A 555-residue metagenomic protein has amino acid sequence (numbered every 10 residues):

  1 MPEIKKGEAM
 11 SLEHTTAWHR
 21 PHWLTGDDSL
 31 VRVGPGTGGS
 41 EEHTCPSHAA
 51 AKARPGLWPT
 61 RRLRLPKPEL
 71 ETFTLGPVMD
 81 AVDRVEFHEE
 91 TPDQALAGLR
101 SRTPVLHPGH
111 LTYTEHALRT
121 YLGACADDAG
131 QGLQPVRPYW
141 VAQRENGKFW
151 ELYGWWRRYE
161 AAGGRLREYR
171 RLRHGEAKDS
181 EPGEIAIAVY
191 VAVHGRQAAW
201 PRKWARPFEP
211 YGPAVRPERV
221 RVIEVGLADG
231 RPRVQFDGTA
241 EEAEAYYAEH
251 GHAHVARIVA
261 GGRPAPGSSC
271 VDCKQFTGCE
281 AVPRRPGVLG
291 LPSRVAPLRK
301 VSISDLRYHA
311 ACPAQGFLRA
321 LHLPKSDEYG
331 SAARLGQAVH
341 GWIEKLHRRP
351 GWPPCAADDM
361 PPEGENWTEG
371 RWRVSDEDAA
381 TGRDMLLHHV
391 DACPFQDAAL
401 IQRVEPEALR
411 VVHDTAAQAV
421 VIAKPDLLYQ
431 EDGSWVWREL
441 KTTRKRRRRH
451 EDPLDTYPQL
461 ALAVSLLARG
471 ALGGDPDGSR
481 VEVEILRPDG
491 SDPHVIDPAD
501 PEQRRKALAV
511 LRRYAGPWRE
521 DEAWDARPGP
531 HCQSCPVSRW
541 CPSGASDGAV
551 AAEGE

Functional and structural regions predicted by a protein language model:
M1-R102: Charged, amphipathic alpha-helical stretches
P2-H48, P266-A338, E344: C-terminal, charged and often intrinsically disordered regions of DNA end-processing helicases and nucleases
I4-L30, A177-D179, V191-L291, A468-E555: Metal-dependent nuclease catalytic regions and adjoining charged, substrate-binding loops involved in nucleic-acid end
D28, H43, H48-L57, A161-G163 (+3 more regions): N-terminal accessory interaction module
R64-V141, A338-T415: A non-catalytic, helix-rich entry segment at domain boundaries
E71-R100, G164-R165, V215-A248: Long, contiguous, compositionally biased segments that the model treats as domain-scale units
L133-W200, A408-A471: Non-catalytic protein-protein interaction segments used by genome-maintenance enzymes to assemble and couple activities
C270, V282-I303, R307-L323, A332-G336 (+3 more regions): Hydrophobic multi-pass inner-membrane translocation pores used for secretion and envelope-lipid/glycan export
